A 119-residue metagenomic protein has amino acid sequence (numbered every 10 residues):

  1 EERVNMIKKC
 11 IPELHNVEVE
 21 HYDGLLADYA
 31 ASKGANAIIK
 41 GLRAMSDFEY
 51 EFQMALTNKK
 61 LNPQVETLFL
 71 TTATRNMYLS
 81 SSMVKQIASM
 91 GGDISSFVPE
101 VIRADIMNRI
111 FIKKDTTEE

Functional and structural regions predicted by a protein language model:
E1-E119: Nucleotidyltransferase catalytic core that binds NTPs
